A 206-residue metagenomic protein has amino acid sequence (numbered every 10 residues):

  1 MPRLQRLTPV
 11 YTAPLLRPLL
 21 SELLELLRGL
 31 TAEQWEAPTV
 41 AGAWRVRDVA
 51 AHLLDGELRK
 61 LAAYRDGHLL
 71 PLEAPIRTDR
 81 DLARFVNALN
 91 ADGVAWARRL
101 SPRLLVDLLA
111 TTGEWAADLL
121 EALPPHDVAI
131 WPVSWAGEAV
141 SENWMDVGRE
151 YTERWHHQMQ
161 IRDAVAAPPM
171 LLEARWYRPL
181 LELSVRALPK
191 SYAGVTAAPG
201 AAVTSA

Functional and structural regions predicted by a protein language model:
M1-Y11, R59-W115: Short, helix-capping/interhelical loops that line the mouth of catalytic, cofactor-, or ligand-binding pockets
P2-A51, K60-Y64: An N-terminal domain-cap segment
A13-L16, V106-L109, V147-E150: Hydrophobic packing residues in well-ordered alpha-helices of helical domains and bundles
P14, S21, E25, R80-A88 (+1 more regions): Short, charged, amphipathic alpha-helices and their helix-cap/turn boundaries
L19-L26, G56, T112-W115, L119-A122 (+2 more regions): Amphipathic, well-ordered alpha-helical segments in soluble domains
E36-R80, P132-G194: Short, contiguous alpha-helical
W96-V140: Hydrophobic alpha-helical segments and helix pairs
D118, A122-A129, L183-A206: Feature captures hydrophobic
